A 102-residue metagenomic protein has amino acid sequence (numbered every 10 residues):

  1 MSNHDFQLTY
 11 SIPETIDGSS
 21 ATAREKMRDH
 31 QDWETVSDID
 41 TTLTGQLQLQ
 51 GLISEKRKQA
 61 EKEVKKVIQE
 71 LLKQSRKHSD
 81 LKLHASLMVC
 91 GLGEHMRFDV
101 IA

Functional and structural regions predicted by a protein language model:
M1, G18-S20, R57-Q59: A general, composition-driven signal for non-globular sequence regions
M1-D5, D40, D80, G93: A general secondary-structure signal for short beta-strands and their flanking turns/coil in non-transmembrane regions
M1-I16: Short, extreme N-terminal segment that most often corresponds to the first beta-strand
I12-E14, D29, K58: Anionic ligand-binding catalytic core segments
D17-Q46, Q50: Short, flexible N-terminal segments of the mature chain
E25, G45-A102: Charged interaction segments
